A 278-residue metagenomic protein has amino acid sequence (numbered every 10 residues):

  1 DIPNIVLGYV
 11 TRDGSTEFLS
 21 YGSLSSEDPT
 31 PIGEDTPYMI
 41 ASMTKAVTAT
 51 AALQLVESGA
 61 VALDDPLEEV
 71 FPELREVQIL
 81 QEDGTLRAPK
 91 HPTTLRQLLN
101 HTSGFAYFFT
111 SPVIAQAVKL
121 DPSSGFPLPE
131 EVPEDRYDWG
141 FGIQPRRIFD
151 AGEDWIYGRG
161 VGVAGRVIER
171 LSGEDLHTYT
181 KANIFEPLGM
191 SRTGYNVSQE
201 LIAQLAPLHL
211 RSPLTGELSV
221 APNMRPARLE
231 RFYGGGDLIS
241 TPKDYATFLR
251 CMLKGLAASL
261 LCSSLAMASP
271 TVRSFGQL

Functional and structural regions predicted by a protein language model:
D1-I40, A60-A62, E76-T85, N223: Short, conserved catalytic-motif segment at the N-terminal edge
I2-N4, S58, A62-D64, G142 (+2 more regions): Short secondary-structure junction motifs
N4, A62-E69, D175-Y179: Alpha-helix N-cap and coil->helix boundary residues
Y9-T11, F71, V197-Q199: A general secondary-structure junction signal
D13-G14, M39-L67, V161-E169, Y245: Active-site SXXK
F18, Q78-L278: Short, surface-exposed loop or secondary-structure junction motifs that flank catalytic or metal-binding residues
E68-V77: Acidic helix-start/capping segments at beta-turn-to-alpha-helix junctions
